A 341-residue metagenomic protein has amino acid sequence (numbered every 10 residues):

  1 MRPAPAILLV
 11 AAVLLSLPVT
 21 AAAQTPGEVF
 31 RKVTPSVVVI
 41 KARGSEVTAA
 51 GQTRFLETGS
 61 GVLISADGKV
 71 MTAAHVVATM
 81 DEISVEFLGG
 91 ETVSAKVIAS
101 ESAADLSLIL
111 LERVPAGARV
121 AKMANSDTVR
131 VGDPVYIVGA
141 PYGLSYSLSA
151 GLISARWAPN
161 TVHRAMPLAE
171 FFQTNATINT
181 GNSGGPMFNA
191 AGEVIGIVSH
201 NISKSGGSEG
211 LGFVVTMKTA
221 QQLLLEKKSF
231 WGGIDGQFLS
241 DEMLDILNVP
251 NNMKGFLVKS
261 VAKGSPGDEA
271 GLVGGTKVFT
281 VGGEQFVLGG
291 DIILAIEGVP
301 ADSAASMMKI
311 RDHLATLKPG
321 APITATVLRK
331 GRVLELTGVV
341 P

Functional and structural regions predicted by a protein language model:
I7-P18: Bacterial N-terminal signal peptides
A21-S60, K69, A73, E82 (+4 more regions): N-terminal activation segment of mature serine protease catalytic domains
E28, A74, K96, L110 (+2 more regions): C-terminal recognition in membrane/secretory proteostasis and scaffolding
S45-E46, L63-Y146, T180, F230 (+2 more regions): Conserved active-site neighborhood of the chymotrypsin/trypsin-like protease fold
E46-L56, M80-I83, G117-A118, V138-G151 (+3 more regions): Active-site loop architecture of trypsin-fold serine endopeptidases
E57-G61, A121-N125, Y142, F171-F188 (+1 more regions): Gly/Ser-rich catalytic serine loop of serine hydrolases
G61-L63, A95-V97, I153, M187 (+1 more regions): Conserved hydrophobic positions within beta-strands
D81, S100-A104, S154-V162, S240-D241 (+1 more regions): Short, conserved beta-turn/loop elements at beta-strand boundaries and strand-helix junctions
